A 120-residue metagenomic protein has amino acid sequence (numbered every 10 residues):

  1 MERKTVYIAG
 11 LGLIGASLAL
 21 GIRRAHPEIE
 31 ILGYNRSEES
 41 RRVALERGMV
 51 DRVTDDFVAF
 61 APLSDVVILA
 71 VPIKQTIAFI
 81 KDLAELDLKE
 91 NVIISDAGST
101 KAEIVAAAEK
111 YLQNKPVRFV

Functional and structural regions predicted by a protein language model:
M1-D56, A61: NAD(P)+-binding Rossmann beta1-loop-alpha1 motif at the extreme N-terminus of oxidoreductases
R3, E28, L63, K89-E90 (+1 more regions): Short coil/turn connectors at secondary-structure junctions
A9, Y34, A70, S95-G98: Structural motif
A19-L20, L45-E46, F79-L83, A106-E109: Short amphipathic alpha-helical segments
S40, Q75, K101-I104: Conserved short alpha-helix immediately C-terminal to the canonical SAM/SAH-binding motif I of Rossmann-like
G48-R52, A70, K110-N114: Short, hinge-like loop/turn segments at secondary-structure boundaries
F57-L88, V92-S95: Rossmann-like NAD(P)-binding element
D82-V120: Rossmann-like NAD(P)(H) cofactor-binding subdomain of soluble oxidoreductases
